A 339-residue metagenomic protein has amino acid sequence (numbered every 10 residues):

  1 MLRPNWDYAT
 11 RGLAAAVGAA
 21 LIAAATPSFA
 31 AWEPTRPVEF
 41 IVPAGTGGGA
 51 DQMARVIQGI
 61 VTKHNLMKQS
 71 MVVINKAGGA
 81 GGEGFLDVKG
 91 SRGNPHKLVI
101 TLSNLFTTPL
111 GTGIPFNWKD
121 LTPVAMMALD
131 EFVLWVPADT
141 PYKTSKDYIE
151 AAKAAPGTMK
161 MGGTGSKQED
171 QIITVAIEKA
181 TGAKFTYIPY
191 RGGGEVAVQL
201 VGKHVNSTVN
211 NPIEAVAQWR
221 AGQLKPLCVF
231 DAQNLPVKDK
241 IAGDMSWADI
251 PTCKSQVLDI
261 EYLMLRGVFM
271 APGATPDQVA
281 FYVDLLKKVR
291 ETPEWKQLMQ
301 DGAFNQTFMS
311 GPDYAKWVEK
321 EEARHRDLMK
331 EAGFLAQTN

Functional and structural regions predicted by a protein language model:
L2-A16: Bacterial N-terminal signal peptides that target proteins for export
A25-S28: N-terminal signal peptide c-region/cleavage motif recognized by signal peptidases
A30-D120, T158, S166, K179-N211 (+3 more regions): N-terminal (or domain-start) structured segment
T35-P37, P276-N339: An extracytoplasmic/periplasmic, membrane-proximal ligand-sensing/linker region
V38-F40, G47, A54, V73 (+12 more regions): Residue-level signal for nonpolar/aromatic packing positions in well-ordered secondary structure
D87-K97, P109-E195, C253-S255, L263-L298: Hinge/capping helix and adjacent helix->loop/strand transition within the periplasmic-binding protein
L129, A215-E291, K320-A323, Q337: C-terminal lobe and pocket-closing loops of periplasmic/extracytoplasmic Venus-flytrap solute-binding proteins
